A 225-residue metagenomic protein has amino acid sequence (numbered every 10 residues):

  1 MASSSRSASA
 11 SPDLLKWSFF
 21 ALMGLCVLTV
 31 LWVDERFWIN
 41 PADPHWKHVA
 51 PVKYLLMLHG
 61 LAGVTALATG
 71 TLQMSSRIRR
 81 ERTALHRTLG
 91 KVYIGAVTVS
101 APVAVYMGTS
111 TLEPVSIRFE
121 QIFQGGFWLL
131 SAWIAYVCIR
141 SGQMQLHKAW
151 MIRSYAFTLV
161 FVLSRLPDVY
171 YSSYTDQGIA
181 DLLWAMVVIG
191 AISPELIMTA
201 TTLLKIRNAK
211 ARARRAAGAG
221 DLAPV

Functional and structural regions predicted by a protein language model:
A2-V225: Alpha-helical membrane insertion/targeting regions
